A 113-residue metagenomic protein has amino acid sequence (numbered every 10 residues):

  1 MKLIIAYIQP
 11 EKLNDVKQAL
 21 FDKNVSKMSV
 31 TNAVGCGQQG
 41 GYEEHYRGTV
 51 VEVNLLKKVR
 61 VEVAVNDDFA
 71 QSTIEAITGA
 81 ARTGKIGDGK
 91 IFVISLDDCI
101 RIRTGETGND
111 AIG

Functional and structural regions predicted by a protein language model:
M1-G113: Positively charged, small/polar-rich N-terminal and surface patches that mediate targeting and assembly and bind
